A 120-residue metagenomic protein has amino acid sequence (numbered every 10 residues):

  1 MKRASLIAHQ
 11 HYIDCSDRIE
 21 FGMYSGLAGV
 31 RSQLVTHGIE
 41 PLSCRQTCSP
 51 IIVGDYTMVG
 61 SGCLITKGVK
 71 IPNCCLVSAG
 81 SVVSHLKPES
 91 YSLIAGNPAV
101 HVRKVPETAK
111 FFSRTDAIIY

Functional and structural regions predicted by a protein language model:
M1-V69, V105-P106: Flexible, glycine/small-residue-enriched loop-and-beta-strand segment within the central core of proteins
H11, I65, S81-V83, A99: Short coil-to-beta-strand initiation/turn motif
Y24, Y56, G62, G68-V69 (+3 more regions): Terminal amphipathic alpha-helical/low-complexity segments used for targeting or macromolecular assembly
V30, E89-S90: Residue-level signal for beta-strand positions within conserved beta-sheet cores that form or flank
L42-S43, H85-L86, V102: Glycine/Thr-rich phosphate-binding loops of Rossmann-like dinucleotide-binding domains
V69-K70, S81, K87: Short beta-to-alpha loop/turn elements within the nucleotide-binding domains of ABC transporters
V77-S78: Canonical bilayer-spanning transmembrane alpha-helix
